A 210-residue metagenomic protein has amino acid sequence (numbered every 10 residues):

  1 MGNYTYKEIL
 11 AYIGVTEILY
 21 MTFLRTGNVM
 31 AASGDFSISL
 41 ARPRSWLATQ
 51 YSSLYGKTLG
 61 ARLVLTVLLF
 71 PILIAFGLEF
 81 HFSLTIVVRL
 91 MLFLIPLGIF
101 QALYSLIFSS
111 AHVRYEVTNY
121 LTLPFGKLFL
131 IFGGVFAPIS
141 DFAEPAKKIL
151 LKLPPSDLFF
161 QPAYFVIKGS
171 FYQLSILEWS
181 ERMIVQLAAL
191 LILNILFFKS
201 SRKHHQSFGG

Functional and structural regions predicted by a protein language model:
M1-A11, L78-H81, P145-K152, D157-Q173: Transmembrane helix-loop-helix hairpins at lipid-water interfaces of multipass membrane proteins, especially the type-1
M1-G2, F70-F82, L106, S110-V117 (+3 more regions): Transmembrane helix-loop junctions in multipass membrane proteins, especially transporters and channels
E8, Y12, T16, Y20-L24 (+3 more regions): Short alpha-helical transmembrane interface motifs in multi-pass membrane proteins
I9-L73: Hydrophobic alpha-helical transmembrane segments of multi-pass membrane transport proteins
L19-G27, G98-A111, I131-S140, L191-L196 (+1 more regions): Transmembrane alpha-helical segments that form the membrane-embedded catalytic/substrate-channel core of multi-pass
T58-Y115, N119, I176-V185, A189-L193: Alpha-helical transmembrane segments and their short interhelical loops
V113-F165: Transmembrane helix segments
V166, E181-G210: Junction motif at the cytosolic side of a transmembrane helix
